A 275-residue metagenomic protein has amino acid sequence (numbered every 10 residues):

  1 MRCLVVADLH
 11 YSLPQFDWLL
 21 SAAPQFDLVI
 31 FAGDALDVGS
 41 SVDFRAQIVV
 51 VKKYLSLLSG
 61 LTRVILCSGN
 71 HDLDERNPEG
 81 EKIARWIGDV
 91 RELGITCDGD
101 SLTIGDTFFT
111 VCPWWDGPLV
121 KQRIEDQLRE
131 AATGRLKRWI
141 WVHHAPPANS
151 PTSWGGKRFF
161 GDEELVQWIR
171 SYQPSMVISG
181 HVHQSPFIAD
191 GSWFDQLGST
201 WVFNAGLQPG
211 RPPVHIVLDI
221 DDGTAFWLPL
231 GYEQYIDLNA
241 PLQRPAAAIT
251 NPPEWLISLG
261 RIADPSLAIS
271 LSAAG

Functional and structural regions predicted by a protein language model:
R2-H10, D106-W115, I140-H144, T200-L207 (+1 more regions): Active-site-proximal beta-strand elements of phosphoester/diester hydrolases
V5-A7, V29-D34, R63-N70, T96-D98 (+3 more regions): Active-site neighborhood of phospho(di)ester-bond hydrolases with catalytic His/Asp-centered motifs
H10-Q15, L36-G39, C67-P78, T103 (+4 more regions): Active-site environment of divalent metal-dependent phosphoester hydrolases
Y11-T103: Core catalytic region of metal-dependent phosphoesterases/phosphodiesterases, especially metallo-beta-lactamase-like
Q15-S21, E164, W168, D190-G191: A short acidic, amphipathic alpha-helical/loop segment
A23-P24, L55-L61, T133-R135, I169-Y172 (+1 more regions): Short, conserved loop/helix-junction motifs that constitute active-site signature segments in enzyme catalytic cores
D72-Q167, A273: Conserved catalytic scaffold of divalent metal-dependent phosphoesterases
T103-G105, W168-S171, I188-G275: Binuclear metal-dependent phosphoesterase catalytic core
